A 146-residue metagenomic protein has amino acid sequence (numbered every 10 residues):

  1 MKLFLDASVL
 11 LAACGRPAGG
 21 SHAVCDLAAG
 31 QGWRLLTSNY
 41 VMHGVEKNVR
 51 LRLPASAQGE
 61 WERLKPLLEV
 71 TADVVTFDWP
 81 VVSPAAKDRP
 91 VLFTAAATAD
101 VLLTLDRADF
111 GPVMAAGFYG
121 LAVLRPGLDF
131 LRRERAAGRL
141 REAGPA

Functional and structural regions predicted by a protein language model:
M1-T37: Short, well-structured N-terminal submotif of metal-dependent ribonuclease cores
S8-V9, Y40, A108, L128: Alpha-helix/helix-capping structural signal
C14-G15, V49, M114: Short, flexible helix/strand-to-coil boundary loops that buttress conserved ligand/catalytic motifs in alpha/beta
L27-V82: PIN-domain endoribonuclease scaffold, especially VapC-family toxins
Q31, T98, G117-Y119: Short, structured coil segments at secondary-structure junctions
V81-A85, R89, A108-A146: Acidic, PIN/NYN-like endoribonuclease modules and their adjacent C-terminal/linker elements
A85-L102: Acidic, metal-associated active-site segment
L105: Conserved residues at the C-terminal ends of beta-strands
